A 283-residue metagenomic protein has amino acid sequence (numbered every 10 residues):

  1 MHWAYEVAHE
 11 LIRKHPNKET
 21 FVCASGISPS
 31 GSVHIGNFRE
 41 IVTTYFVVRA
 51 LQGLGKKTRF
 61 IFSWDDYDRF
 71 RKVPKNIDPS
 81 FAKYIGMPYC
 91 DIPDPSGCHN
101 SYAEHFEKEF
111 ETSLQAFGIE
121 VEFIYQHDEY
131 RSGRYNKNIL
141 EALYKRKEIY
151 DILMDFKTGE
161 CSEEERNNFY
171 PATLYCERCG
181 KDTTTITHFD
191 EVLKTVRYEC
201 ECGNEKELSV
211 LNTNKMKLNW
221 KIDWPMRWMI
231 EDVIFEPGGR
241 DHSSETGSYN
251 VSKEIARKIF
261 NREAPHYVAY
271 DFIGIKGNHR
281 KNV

Functional and structural regions predicted by a protein language model:
M1-Y150, E160, S252-E254: N-terminal Rossmann-like or analogous alpha/beta NTP/dinucleotide-binding catalytic cores that position adenine
W3-G26, E160-V283: Alpha-helical recognition segments enriched in aromatics with Gly/Pro capping that present substrate-recognition
A116-I119, E148-I152, T185, N261-P265: Intrinsically disordered or highly flexible coil/loop and linker segments, enriched in small and charged/polar residues
